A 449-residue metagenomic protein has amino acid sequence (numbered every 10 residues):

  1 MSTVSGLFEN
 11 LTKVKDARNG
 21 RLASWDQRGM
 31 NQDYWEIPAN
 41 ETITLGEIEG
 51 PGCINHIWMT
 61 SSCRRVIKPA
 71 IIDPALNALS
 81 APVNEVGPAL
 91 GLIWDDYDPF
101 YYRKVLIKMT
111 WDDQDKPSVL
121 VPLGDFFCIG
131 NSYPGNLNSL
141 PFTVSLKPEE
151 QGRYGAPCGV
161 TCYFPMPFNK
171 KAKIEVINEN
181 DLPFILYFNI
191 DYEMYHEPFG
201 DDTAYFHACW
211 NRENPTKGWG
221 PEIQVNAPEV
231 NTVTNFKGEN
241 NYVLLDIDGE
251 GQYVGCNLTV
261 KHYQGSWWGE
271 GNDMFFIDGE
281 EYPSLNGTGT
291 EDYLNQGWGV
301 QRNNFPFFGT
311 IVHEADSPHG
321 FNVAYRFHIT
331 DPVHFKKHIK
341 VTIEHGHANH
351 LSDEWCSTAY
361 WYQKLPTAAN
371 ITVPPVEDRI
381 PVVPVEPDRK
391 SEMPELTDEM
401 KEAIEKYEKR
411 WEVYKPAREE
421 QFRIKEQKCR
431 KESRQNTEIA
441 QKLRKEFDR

Functional and structural regions predicted by a protein language model:
M1-E402, K409: Beta-strand-centric surfaces of beta-sandwich/beta-rich domains
N214, G218, A368-A369, K415 (+3 more regions): Amphipathic alpha-helical interaction segments
E402-K428: Charged/polar low-complexity intrinsically disordered segments, enriched in acidic residues
K428-R449: Long, low-complexity, intrinsically disordered segments
